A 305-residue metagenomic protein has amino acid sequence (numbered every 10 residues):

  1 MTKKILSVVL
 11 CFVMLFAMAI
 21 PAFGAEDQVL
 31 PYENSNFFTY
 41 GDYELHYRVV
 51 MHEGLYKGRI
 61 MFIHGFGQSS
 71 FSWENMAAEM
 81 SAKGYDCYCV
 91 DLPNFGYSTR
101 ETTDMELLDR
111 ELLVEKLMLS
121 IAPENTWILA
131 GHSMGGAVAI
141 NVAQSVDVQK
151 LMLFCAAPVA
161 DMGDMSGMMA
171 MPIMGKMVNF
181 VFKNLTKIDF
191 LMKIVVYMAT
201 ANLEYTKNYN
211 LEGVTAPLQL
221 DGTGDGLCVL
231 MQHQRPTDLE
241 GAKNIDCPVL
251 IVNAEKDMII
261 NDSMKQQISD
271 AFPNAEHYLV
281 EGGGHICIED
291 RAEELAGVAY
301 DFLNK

Functional and structural regions predicted by a protein language model:
L10-I60, A82-Y85, A122, N304-K305: Alpha/beta-hydrolase fold catalytic core
F38, R48, L92-A130, G297: Active-site loop/oxyanion-hole signature of alpha/beta-hydrolase fold enzymes
L45, D164-M168, L185-N244: Conserved alpha/beta-hydrolase catalytic His-Asp/Glu region
V50-Y97: Conserved HGGG/HGGXW glycine-rich cap/lid loop of the alpha/beta-hydrolase fold
G131-G135, A139: Gly/Ala-rich beta-loop-alpha elbow adjacent to hydrolase catalytic centers
Q144, L151-V181: Flexible "cap/lid" loop of the alpha/beta hydrolase fold
I245, I251-N253, D257: Short beta-strand/loop motif that positions the catalytic acidic residue of the alpha/beta-hydrolase fold
G283-A296: Catalytic histidine-centered segment of alpha/beta-hydrolase-like enzymes
